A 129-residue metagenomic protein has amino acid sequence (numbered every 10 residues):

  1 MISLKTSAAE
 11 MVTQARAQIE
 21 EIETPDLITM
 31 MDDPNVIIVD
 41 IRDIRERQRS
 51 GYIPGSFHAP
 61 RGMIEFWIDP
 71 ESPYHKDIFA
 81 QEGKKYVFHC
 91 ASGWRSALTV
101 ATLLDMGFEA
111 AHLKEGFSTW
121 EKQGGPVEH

Functional and structural regions predicted by a protein language model:
M1-V36, I44-K85, W94-H129: Rhodanese-like catalytic fold shared by cysteine-dependent sulfurtransferases and DSP/PTP-type phosphatases
V39: Active-site flanking residues adjacent to catalytic metal/cofactor-binding acidic residues
H89: Short, surface-exposed ligand- or partner-binding patches at beta-edge/loop junctions that are enriched in aromatics
